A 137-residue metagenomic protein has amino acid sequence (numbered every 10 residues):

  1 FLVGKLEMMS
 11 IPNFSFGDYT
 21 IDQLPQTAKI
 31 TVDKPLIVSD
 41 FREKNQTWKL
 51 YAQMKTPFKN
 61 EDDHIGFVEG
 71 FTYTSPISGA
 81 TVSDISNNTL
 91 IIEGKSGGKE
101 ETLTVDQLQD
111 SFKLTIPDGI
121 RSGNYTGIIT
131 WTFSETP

Functional and structural regions predicted by a protein language model:
F1-G70, G97-P137: N-terminal small/polar-rich segments of proteins
F58-L90: A surface/secretory-pathway sequence property marking extracellular, secreted, or lumenal proteins enriched
G79-Q107: Extracellular adhesion/glycan-binding regions together with long Ser/Thr- and acidic-residue-rich low-complexity tracts
